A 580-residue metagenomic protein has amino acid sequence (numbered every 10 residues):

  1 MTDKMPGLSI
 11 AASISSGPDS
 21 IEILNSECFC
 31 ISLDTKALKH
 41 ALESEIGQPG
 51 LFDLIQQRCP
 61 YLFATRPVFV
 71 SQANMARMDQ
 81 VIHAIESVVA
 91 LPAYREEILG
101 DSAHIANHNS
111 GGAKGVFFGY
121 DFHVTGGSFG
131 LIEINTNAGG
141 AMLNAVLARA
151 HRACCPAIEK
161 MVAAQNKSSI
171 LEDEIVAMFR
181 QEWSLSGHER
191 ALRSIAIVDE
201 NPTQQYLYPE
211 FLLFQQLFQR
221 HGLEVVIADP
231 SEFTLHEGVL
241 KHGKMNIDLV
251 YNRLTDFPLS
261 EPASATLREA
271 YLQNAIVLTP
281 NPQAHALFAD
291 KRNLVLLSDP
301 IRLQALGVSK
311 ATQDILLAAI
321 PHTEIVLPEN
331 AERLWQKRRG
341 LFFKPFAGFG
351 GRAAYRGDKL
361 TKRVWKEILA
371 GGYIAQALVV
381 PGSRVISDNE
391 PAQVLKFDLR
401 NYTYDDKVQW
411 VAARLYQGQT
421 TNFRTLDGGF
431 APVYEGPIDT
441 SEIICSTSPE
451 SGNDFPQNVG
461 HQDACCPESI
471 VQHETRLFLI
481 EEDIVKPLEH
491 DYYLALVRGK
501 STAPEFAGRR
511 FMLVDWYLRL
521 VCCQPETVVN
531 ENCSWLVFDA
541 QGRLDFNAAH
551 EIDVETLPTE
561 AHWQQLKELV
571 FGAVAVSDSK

Functional and structural regions predicted by a protein language model:
M1-R476, E481-K580: Preference for protein termini
